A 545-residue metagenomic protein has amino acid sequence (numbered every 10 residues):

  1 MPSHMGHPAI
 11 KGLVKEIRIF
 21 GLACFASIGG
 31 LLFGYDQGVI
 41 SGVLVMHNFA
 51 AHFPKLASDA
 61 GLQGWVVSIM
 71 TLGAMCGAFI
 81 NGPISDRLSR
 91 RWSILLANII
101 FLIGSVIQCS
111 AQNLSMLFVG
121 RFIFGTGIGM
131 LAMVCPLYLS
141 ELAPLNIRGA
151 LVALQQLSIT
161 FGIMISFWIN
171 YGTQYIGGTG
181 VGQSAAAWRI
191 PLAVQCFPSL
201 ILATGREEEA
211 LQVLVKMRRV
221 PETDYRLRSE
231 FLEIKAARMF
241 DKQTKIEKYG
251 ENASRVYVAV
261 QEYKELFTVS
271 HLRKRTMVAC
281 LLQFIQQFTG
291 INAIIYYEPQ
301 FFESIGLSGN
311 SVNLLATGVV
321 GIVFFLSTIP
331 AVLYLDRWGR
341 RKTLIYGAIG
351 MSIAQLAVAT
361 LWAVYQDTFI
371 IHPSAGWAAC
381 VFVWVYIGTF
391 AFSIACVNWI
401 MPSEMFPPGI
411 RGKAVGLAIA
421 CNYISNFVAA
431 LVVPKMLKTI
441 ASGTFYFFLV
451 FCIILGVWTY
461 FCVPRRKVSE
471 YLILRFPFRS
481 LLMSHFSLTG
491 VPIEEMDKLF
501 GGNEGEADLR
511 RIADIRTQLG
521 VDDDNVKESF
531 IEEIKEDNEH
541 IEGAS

Functional and structural regions predicted by a protein language model:
M1-K216, L232, M239-S545: Alpha-helical transmembrane bundle of multi-pass membrane proteins
R219-R226, A507: Short arginine-rich
